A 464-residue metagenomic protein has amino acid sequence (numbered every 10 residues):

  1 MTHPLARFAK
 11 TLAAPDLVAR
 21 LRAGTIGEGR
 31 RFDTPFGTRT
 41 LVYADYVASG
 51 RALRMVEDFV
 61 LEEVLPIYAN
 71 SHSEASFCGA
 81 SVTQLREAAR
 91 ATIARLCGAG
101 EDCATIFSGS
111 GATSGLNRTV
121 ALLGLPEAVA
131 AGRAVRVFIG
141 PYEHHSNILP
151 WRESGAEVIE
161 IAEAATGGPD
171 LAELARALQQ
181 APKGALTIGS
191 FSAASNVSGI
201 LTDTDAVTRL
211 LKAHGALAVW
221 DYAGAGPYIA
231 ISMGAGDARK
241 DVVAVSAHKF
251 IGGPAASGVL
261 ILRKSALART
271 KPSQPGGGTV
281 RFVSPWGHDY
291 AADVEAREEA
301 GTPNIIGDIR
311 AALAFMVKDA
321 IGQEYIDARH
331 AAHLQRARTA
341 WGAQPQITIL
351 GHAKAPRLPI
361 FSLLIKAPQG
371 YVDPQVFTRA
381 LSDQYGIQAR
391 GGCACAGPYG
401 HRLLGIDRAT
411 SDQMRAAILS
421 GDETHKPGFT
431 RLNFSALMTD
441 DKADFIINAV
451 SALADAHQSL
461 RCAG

Functional and structural regions predicted by a protein language model:
M1-G464: Pyridoxal 5′-phosphate
